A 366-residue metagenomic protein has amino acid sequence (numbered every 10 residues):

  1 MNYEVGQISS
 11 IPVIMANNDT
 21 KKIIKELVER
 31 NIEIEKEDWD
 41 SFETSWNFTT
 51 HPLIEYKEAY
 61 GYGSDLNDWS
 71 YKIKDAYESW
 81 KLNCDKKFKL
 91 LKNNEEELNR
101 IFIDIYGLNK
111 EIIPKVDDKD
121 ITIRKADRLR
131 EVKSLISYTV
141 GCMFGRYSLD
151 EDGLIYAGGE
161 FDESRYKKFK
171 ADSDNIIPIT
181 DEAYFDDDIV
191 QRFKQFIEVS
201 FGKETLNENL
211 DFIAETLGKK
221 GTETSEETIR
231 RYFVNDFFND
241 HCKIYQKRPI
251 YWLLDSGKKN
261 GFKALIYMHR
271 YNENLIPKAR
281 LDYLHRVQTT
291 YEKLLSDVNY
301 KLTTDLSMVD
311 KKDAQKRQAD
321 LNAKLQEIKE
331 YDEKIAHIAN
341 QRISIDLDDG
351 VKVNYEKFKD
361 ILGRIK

Functional and structural regions predicted by a protein language model:
M1, S10-N17, K21, G350 (+2 more regions): Intrinsic structural disorder
M1-V13, K36-T44, F48: Glycine-anchored helix-breaking recognition loops at helix->coil/strand junctions
Q7, P12-N17, T50-P52, K110 (+1 more regions): Short, flexible loop/turn elements at secondary-structure junctions
I11, D19-F42: Amphipathic alpha-helical segments with low aromatic content
A16, D40-F42, T49, K57-A59 (+1 more regions): Anionic coordination/interaction segments
S45, P52, E58-K74, L82-G107 (+1 more regions): Terminal accessory regions of large proteins
